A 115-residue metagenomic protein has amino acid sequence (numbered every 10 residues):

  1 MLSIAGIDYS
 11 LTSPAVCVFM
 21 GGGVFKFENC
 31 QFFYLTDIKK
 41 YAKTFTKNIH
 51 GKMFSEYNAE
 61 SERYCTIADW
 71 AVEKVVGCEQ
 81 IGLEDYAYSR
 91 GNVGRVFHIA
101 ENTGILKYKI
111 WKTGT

Functional and structural regions predicted by a protein language model:
M1-T115: Phosphate- and other anionic-substrate recognition elements at nucleic-acid/protein interfaces
